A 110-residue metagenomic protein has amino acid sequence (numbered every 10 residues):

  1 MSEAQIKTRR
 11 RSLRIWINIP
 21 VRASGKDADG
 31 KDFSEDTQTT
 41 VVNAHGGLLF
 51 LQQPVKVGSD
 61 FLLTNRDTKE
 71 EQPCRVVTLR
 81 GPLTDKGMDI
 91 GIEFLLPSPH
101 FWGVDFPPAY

Functional and structural regions predicted by a protein language model:
M1-Y110: Structured alpha-helical
